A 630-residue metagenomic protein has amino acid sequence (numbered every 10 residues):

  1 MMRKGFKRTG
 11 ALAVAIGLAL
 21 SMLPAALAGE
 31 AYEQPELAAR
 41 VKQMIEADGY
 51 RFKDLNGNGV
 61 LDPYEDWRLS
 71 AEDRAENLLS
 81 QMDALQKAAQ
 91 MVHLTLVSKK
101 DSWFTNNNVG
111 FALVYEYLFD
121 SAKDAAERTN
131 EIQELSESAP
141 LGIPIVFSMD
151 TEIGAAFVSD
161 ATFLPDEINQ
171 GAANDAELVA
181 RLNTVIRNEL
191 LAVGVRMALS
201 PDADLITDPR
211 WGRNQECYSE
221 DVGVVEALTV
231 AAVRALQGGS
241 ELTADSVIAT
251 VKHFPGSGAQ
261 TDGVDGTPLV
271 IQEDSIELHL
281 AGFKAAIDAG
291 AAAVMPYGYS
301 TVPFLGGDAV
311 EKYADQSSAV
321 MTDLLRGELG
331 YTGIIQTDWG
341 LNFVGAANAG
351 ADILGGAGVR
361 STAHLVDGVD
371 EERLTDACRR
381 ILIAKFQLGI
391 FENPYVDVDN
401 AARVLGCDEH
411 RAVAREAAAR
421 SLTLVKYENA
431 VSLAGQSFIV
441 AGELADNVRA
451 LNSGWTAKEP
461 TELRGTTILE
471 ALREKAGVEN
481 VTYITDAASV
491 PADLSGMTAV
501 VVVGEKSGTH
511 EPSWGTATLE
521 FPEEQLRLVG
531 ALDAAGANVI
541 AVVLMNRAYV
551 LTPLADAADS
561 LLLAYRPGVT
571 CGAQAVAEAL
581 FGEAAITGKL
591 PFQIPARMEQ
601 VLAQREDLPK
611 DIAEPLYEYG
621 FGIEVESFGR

Functional and structural regions predicted by a protein language model:
M1-A31: Gram-positive cell-envelope targeting signals
M2-K4, G29-E46, L55, A192 (+5 more regions): C-terminal non-catalytic regions of proteins with extracellular/luminal or membrane-system context
G29-A172, A180-L182, L191, A198-L199 (+2 more regions): N-terminal hydrophobic targeting/anchoring segments and the immediately downstream early-domain regions of hydrolases
D83, D150, D175, L190 (+6 more regions): Conserved, mostly hydrophobic/aromatic
A88-T95, G110-V114, I145-T151, M197-P201 (+5 more regions): Hydrophobic faces of well-ordered beta-strands that scaffold small-molecule active sites in alpha/beta enzyme cores
T105-K123, T207, F283-Y313, T498-T516: Short acidic, glycine-rich surface-loop motifs adjacent to enzyme active sites
E116-A122, D160-A180, P209-L228, D262-E277 (+5 more regions): Glycine-rich tight-turn/loop motif centered on a GG-T
K123, E131-A139, E220-R380: Second-shell residues forming the walls of enzyme active-site clefts
